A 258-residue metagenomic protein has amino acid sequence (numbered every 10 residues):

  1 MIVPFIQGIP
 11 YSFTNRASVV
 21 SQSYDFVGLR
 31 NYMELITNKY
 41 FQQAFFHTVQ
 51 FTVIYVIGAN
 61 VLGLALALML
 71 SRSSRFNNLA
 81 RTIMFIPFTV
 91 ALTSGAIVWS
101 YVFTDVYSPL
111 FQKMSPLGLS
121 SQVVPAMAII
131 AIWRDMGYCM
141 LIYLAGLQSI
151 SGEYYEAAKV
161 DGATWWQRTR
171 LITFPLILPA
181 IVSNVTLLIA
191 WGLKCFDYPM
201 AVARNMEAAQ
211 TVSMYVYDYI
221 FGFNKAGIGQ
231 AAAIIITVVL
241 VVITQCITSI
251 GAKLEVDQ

Functional and structural regions predicted by a protein language model:
M1-Q258: A structural signal for multi-pass alpha-helical bundles of membrane permease subunits that mediate small-molecule
